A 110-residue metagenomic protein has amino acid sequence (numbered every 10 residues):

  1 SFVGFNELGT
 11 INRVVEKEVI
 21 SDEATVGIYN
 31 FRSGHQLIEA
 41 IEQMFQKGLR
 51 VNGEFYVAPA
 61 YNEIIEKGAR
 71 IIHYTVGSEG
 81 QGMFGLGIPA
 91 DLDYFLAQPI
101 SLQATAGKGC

Functional and structural regions predicted by a protein language model:
S1-G48: Conserved core of the sugar-phosphate nucleotidyltransferase
T10, H35-C110: Left-handed beta-helix
